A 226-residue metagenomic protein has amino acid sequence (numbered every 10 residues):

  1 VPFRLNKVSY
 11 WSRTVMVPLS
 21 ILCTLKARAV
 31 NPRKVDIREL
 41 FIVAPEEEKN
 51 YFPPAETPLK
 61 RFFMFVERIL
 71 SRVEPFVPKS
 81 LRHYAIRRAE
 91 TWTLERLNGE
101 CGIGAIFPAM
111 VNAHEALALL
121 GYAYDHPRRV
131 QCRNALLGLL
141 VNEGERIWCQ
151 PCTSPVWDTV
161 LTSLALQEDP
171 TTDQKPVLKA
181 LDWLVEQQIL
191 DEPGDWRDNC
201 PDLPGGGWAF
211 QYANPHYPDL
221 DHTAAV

Functional and structural regions predicted by a protein language model:
V1-A225: Preference for long, amphipathic alpha-helical scaffolds in soluble/luminal domains and all-alpha bundles
